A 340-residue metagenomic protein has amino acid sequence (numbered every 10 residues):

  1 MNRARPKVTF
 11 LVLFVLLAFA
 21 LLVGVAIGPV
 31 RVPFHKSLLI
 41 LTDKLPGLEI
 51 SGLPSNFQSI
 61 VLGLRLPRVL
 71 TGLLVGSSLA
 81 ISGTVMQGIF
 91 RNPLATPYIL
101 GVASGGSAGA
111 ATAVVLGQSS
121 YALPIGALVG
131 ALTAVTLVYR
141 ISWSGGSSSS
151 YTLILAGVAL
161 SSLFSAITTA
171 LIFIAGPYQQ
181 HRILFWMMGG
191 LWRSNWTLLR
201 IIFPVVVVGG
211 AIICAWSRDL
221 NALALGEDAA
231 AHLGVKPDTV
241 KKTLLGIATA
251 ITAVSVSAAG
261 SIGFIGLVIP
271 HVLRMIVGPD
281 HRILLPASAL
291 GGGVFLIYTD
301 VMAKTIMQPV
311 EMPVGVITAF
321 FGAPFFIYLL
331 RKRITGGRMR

Functional and structural regions predicted by a protein language model:
M1-R340: Alpha-helical transmembrane segments in inner-membrane proteins
